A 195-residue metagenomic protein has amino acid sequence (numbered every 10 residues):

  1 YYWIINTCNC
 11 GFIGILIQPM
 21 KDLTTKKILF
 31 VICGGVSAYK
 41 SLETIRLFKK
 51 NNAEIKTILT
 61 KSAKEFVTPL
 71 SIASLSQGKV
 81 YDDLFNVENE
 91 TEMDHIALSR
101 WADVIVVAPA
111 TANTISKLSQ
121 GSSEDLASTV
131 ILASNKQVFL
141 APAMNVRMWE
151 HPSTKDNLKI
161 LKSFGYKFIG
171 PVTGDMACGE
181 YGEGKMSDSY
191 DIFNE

Functional and structural regions predicted by a protein language model:
C8-C10: Cysteine-centered motifs
I15-F139, V146-E195: A cross-family phosphate/adenosyl-ligand binding-site feature
